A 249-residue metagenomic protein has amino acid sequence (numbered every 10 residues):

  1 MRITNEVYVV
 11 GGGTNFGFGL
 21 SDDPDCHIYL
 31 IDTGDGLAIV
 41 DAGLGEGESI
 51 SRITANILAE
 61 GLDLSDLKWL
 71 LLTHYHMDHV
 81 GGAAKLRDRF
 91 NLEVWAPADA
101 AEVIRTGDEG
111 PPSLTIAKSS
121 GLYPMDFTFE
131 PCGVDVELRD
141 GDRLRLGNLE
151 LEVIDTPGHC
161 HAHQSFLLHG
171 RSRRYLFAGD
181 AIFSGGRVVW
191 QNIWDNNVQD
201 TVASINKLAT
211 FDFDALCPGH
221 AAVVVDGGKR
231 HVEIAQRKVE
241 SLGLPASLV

Functional and structural regions predicted by a protein language model:
R2-E60, S165-G179: Conserved beta-strand hairpin/beta-sheet module of binuclear metal-dependent hydrolase folds, prominently
I3, R89-F90, D212: Short, structured coil segments at secondary-structure junctions
E6-F16, L122-D126, G147-L151: Short Pro/Gly-enriched beta-strand edge/turn motifs at strand-loop
T14-L20, L70-T73, V153-T156, N192-N196: Short, flexible loop segments at the rims of nucleotide/cofactor-binding pockets, characterized by
G34-A38, D63-L67, G147: Short, surface-exposed connector motifs at secondary-structure boundaries
A38-V40, L71, V94, Y175-F177 (+1 more regions): Residue-level marker for buried hydrophobic side chains located in beta-strands that build the well-ordered beta-sheet
L44-E46, F129, D135, R143-S247: Metallo-beta-lactamase
G45-I50, A55-R143, I234-L242: Active-site HxH/HxHxD metal-binding segment of metal-dependent hydrolases
